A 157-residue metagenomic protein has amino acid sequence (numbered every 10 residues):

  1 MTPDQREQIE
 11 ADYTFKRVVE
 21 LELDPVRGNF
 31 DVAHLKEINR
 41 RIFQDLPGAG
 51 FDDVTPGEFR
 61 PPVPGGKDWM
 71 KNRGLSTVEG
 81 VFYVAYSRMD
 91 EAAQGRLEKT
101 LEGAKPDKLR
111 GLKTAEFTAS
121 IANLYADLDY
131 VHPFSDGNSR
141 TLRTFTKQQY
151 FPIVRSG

Functional and structural regions predicted by a protein language model:
M1-G157: FIC/Doc superfamily catalytic core
